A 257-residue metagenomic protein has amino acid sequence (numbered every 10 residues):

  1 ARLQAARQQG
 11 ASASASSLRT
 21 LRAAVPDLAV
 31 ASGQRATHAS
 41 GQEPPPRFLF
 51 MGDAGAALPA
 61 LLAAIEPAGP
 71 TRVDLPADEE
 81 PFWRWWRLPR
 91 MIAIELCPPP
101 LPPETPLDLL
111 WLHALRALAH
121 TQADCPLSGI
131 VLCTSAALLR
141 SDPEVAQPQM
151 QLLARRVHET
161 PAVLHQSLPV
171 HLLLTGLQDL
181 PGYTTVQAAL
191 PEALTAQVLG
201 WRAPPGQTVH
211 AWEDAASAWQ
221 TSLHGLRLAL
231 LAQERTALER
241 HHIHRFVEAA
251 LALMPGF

Functional and structural regions predicted by a protein language model:
A1-F257: Basic, amphipathic N-terminal segments
